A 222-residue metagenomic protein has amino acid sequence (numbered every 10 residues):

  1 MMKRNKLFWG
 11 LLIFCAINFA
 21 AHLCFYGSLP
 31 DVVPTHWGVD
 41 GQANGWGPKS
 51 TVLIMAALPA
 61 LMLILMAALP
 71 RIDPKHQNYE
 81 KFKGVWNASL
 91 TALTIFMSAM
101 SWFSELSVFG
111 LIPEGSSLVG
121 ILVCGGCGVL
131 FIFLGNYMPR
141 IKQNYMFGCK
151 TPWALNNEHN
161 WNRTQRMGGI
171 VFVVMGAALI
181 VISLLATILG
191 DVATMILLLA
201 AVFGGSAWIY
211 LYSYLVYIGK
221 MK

Functional and structural regions predicted by a protein language model:
M2-I13: Alpha-helical transmembrane segments and their helix-start/interface "positive-inside/aromatic belt" motifs in integral
L7-F8, I54-L58, L65-A67, N87-F96 (+1 more regions): Select subsegments of transmembrane alpha-helices in polytopic membrane proteins, especially boundary-proximal
L11-F14, G45-A60, S117-L134, A200-A201: Alpha-helical transmembrane segments
L23-L53, F147-N156: Active-site and channel-lining beta-strand-loop segments that bind or position nucleotide-derived/phosphorylated
C24-L29, L61-D73, F133-C149, Y212-I218: Membrane-water interface of transmembrane alpha-helices
A67-S117: Ordered, amphipathic secondary-structure segments that act as subunit-interaction surfaces in large macromolecular
C124-G126, T194-I209: Small-residue-rich transmembrane alpha-helices that serve as helix-helix interface/gating elements in multipass
T151-M167: Short membrane-interface loop/juxtamembrane segments of multi-pass integral membrane proteins
